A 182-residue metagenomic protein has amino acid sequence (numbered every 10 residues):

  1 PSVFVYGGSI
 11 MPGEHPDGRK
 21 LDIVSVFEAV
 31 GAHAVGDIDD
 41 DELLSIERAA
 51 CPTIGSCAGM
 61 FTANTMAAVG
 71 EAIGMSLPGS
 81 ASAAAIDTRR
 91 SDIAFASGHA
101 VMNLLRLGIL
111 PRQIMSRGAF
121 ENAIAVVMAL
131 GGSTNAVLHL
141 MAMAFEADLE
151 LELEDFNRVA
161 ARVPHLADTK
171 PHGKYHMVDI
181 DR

Functional and structural regions predicted by a protein language model:
P1-N122, V127: Active-site cavity-forming subdomains of large catalytic enzyme subunits
V5-P12, E71-H99, A136-R182: Terminal amphipathic helices with adjacent charged low-complexity linkers/tails
F61-T65, S133-H139: Catalytic-loop motifs flanking and including active-site residues across diverse enzymes
E121-G132, F145-A147: Catalytic cofactor-binding cores of redox enzymes
